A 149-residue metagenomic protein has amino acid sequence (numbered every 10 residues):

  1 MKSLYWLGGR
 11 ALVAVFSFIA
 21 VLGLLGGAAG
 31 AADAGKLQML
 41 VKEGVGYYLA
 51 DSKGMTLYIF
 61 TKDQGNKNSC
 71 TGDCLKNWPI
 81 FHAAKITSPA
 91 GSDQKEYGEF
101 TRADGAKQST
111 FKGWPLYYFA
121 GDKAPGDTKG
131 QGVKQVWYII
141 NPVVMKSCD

Functional and structural regions predicted by a protein language model:
M1-G8: N-terminal secretory signal peptides that target proteins for export/translocation
G8-G9, G23, G27-G30: Residue-identity detector for glycine
V13-L24: Bacterial N-terminal signal peptides
G27-D149: Compact beta-sheet-dominated domain cores in extracellular/mature segments
